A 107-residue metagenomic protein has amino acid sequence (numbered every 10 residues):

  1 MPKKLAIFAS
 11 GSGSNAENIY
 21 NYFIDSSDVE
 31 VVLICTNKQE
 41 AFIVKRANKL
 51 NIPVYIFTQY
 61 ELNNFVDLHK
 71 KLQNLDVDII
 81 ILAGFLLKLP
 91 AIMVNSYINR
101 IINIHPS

Functional and structural regions predicted by a protein language model:
M1-S107: One-carbon transfer enzymes
